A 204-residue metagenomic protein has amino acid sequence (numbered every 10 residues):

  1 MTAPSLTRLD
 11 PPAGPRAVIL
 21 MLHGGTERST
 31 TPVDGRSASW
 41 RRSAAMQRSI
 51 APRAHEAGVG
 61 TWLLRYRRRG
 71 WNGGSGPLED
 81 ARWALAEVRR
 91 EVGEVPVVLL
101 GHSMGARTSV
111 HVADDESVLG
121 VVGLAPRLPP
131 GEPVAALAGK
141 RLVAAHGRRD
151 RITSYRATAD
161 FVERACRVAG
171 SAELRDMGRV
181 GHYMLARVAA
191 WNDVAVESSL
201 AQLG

Functional and structural regions predicted by a protein language model:
T2-E56: Short, surface-exposed "cap/lid" segments of acyl-processing enzymes
D34, S154-R164: Short alpha-helix in the alpha/beta-hydrolase fold that links the catalytic acid
W71-E91: Alpha/beta-hydrolase active-site loop
L100-G105, S109: Gly/Ala-rich beta-loop-alpha elbow adjacent to hydrolase catalytic centers
G123-P130: Active-site nucleophile loop of the alpha/beta-hydrolase fold
L137-A138, V143-D150: Short beta-strand/loop motif that positions the catalytic acidic residue of the alpha/beta-hydrolase fold
A159, V168-G204: C-terminal catalytic histidine-bearing segment of alpha/beta-hydrolase fold enzymes
